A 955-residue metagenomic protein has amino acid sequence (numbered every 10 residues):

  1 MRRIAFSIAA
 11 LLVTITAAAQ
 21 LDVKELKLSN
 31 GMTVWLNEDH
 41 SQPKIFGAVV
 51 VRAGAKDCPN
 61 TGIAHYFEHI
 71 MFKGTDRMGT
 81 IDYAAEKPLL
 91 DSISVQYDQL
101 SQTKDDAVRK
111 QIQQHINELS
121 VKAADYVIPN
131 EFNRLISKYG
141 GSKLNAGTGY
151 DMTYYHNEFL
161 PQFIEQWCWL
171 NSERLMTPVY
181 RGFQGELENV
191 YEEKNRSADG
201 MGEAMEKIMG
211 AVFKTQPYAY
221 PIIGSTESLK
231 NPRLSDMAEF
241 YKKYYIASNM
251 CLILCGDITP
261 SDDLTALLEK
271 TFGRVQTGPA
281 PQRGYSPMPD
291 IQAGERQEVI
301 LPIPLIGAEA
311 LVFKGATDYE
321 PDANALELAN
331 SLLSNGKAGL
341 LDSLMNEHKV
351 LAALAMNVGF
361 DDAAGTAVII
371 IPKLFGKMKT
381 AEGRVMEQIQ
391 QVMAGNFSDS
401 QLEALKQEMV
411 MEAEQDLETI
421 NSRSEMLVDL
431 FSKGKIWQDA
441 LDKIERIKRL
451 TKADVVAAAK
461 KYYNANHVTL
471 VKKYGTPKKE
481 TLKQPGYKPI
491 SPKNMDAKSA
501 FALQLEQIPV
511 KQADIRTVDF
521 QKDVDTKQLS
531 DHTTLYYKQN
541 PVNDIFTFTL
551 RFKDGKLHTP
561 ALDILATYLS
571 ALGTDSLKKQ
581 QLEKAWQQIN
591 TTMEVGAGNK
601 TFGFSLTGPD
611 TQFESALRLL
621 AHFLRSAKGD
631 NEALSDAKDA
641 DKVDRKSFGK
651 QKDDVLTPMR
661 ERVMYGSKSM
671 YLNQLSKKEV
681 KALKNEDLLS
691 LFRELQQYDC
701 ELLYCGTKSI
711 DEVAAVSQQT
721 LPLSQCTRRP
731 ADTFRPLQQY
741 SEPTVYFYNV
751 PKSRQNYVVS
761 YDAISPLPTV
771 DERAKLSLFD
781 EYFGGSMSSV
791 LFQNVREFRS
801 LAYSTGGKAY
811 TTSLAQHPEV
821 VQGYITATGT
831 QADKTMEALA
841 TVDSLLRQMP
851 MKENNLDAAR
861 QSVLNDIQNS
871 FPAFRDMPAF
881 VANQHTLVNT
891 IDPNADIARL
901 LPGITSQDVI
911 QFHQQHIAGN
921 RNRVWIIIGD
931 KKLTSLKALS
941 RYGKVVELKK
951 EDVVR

Functional and structural regions predicted by a protein language model:
M1-I4: Positively charged n-region of N-terminal signal peptides that target proteins for export
F6-A9: Sec-dependent N-terminal signal peptides
V13-T16: N-terminal signal peptide c-region/cleavage motif recognized by signal peptidases
A19-T33, C251-I253, T259-P302, G307-A308 (+11 more regions): Proteolytic maturation boundary segments
V23, S29, F132, L144-Y218 (+9 more regions): C-terminal or late-domain output modules
N37, Q42-D57, I63-Y66, T80-E173 (+15 more regions): M16 family metallopeptidases and their MPP-like homologs
E173-Y180, T271-P279, M386-F397, H622-N631 (+3 more regions): A common structural junction motif
